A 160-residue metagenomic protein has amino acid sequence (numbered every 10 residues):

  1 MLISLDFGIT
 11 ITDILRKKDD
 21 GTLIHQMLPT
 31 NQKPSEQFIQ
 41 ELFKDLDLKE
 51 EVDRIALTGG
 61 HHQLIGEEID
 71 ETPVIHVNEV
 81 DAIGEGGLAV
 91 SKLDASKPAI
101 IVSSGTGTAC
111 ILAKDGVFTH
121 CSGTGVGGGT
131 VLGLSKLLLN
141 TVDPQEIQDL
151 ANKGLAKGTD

Functional and structural regions predicted by a protein language model:
L2-D6, V52-A56, P98-S103, G123: Short glycine-aspartate micro-motif
L2-Q37, E41, F118: Short glycine-rich, Thr/Ser-proximal phosphate-binding strand/loop in the N-terminal lobe of ATP-dependent enzymes
D6-I11, G60, V102-G107, G125-G128: A short acidic Gly-Thr/Ser loop motif
K17, I111-K114, L137: Short beta-strand-to-turn element immediately C-terminal to the catalytic PLP-Schiff-base lysine in fold type I
I24-T30, D45-E79, A113-H120: Short beta-strand-loop/turn "lid" adjacent to the catalytic site in phosphate-handling enzymes
T30-Q40, I65-G66, I83-L88, P98 (+2 more regions): Helical "lid/coupling" subdomains associated with nucleotide-phosphate turnover
I75-V102, G107-G116: Conserved phosphate-binding catalytic cores of ATP/NTP-utilizing and phosphoryl-transfer enzymes
V117-D160: Glycine-rich phosphate-binding loop plus the immediately following alpha-helix
